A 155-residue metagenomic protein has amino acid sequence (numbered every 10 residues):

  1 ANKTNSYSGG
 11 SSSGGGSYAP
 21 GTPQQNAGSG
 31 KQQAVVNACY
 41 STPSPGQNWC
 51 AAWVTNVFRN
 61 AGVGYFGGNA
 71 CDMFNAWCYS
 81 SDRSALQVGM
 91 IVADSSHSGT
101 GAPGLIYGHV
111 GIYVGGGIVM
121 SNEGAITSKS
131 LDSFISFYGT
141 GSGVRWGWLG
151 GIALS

Functional and structural regions predicted by a protein language model:
K3-G68, N75, Q87, A102-H109: N-terminal capping segments
S8-G15, D82, E123, D132-Y138: Serine/proline-rich low-complexity intrinsically disordered segments, especially terminal tails, linkers
S11-S13, S17, P23, Y79 (+2 more regions): Short linear sequence elements within intrinsically disordered, low-complexity coil regions
A51, T55, Y79, W148-G150: Intrinsic disorder/low-complexity segments enriched in polar/charged and small flexible residues
V54, M90-V92, W146: Hydrophobic beta-strand residues in large extracellular and virion-surface proteins
G64-D132: ...with weaker cross-activation on analogous glycine-rich loops/strands in unrelated enzymes
V119-S155: Active-site or metal-binding loop neighborhoods of secreted/extracellular toxin and effector enzymes
